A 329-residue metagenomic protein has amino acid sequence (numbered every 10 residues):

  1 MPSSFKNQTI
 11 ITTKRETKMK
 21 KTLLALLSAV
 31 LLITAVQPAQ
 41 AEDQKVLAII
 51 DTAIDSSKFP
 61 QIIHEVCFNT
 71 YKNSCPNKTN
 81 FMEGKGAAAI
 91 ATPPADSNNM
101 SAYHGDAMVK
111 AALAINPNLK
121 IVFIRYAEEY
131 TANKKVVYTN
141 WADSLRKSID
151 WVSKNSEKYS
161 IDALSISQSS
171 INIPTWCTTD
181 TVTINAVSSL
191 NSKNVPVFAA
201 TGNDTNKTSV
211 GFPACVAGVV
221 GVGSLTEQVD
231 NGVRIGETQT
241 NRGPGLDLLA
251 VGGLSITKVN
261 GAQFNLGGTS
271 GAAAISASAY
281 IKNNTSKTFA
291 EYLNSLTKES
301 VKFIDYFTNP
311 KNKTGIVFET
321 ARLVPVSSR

Functional and structural regions predicted by a protein language model:
P2-K18: Short, Lys/Arg-enriched N-terminal segments with co-localized hydrophobic residues within the first ~10-30 amino acids
A25-T34: Bacterial N-terminal signal peptides
V36-A41: Sec/Tat signal peptide C-region and signal peptidase I cleavage site
E42-K120, E128-N133, N140, K147 (+4 more regions): Active-site core segment of subtilase-fold serine proteases
K45, D51, G211-T285: Extracellular S/T/G-rich loop segment that most often corresponds to the catalytic His/Ser-adjacent loop
I149-T179, A200: Short acidic, glycine-rich surface-loop motifs adjacent to enzyme active sites
Y159-Q168, T285-R329: C-terminal subdomain of the subtilisin-like protease fold in secreted/lumenal serine endopeptidases
T175-V197, F212, G218: Catalytic-core regions built around general acid/base machinery
